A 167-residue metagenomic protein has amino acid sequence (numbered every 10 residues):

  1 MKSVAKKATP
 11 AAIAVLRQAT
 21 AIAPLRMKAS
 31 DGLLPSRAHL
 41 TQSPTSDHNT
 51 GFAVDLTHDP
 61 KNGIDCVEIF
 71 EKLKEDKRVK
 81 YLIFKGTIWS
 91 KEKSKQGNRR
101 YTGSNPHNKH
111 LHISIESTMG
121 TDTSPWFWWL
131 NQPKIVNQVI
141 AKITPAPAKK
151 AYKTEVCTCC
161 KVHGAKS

Functional and structural regions predicted by a protein language model:
M1, K166-S167: Short, solvent-exposed mixed-charge patches
M1-S94, N108-E116: Secreted/periplasmic proteins that engage bacterial cell-wall peptidoglycan
P60-K166: Catalytic cores and adjacent binding grooves of peptidoglycan-active enzymes
